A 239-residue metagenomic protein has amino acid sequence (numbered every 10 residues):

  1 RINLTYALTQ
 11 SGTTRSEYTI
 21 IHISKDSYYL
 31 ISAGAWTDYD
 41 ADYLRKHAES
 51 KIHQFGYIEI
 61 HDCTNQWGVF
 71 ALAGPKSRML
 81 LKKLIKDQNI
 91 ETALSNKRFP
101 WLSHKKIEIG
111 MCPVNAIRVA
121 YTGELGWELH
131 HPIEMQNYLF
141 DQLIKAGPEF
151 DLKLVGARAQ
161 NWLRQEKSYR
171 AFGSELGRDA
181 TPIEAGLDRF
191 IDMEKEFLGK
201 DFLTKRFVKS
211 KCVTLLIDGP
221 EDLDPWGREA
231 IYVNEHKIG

Functional and structural regions predicted by a protein language model:
R1-L8, T13-R15: Acidic, proline/glycine-enriched N-terminal capping motif
T19-I20: Glycine-rich, Trp-frequent "lid" loop and neighboring beta-strands that shape and gate the flavin cofactor pocket
I23-G239: Conserved, structured C-terminal
